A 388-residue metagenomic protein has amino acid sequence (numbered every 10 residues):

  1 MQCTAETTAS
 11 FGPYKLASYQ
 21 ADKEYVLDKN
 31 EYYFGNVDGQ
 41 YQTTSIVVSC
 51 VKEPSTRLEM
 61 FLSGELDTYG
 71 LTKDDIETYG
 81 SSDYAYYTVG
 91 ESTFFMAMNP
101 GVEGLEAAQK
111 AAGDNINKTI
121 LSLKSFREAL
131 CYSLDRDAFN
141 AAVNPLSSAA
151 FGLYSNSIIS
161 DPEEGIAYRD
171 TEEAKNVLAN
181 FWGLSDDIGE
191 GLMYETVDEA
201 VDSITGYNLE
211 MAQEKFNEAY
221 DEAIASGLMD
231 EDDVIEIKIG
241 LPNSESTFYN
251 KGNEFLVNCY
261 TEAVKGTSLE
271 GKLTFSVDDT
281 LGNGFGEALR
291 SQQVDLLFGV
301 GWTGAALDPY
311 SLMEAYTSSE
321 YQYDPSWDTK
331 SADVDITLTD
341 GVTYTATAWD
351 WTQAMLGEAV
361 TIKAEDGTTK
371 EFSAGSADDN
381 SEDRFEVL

Functional and structural regions predicted by a protein language model:
M1-Y41, S45: Gly/Pro-rich hinge or "lid" segments in bacterial periplasmic/extracellular proteins
A5, Y32-Y79: Ligand-site clamp/hinge motif
A9, V47-E59, D74, G271-E287: Short helix-initiation/N-cap motifs at beta->coil->alpha
V26-K29, L121-G266: Append "and occasionally in soluble cytosolic enzymes with long acidic Gly/Pro-rich linkers
D28-F34, E91-S125, A142: A bilobed periplasmic-binding-protein/Venus flytrap-type ligand-binding module shared by bacterial periplasmic
S55-L66, E77-S82, S125, E254-E262 (+1 more regions): Short helices/loops that flank or line small-molecule/ion binding pockets
E77-S92, P100, L307-S326: Ligand-binding "clamshell"
T119, F126-E128, Y132, R136 (+4 more regions): Extracytoplasmic/peripheral linker and loop segments enriched in polar/acidic and small residues with frequent Thr/Pro
